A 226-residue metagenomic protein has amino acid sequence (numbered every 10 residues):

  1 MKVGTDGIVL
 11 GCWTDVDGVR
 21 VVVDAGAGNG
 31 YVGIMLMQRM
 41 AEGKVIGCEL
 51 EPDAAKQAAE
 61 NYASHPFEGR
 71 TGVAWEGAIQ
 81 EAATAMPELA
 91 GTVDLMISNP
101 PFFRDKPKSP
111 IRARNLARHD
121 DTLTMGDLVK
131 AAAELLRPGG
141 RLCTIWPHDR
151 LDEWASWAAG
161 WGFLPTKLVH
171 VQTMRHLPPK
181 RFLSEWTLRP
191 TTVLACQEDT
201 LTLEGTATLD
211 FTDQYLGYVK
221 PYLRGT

Functional and structural regions predicted by a protein language model:
M1-D17: S-adenosyl-L-methionine
V3, T122-P179: Conserved Class I SAM-dependent methyltransferase catalytic core
L10, N99, L128, W186: Residue-level signal for inorganic ion chemistry
C12-S109: Conserved SAM/SAH cofactor-binding pocket of Class I
P100-D127, A131: Mobile active-site "lid"/loop adjacent to the S-adenosyl-L-methionine
R104-P107, G139, L164-T166, L194: Short, structured loop/turn "capping" segments at alpha-beta junctions
P178-T226: SAM/dcSAM-binding transferase cores
